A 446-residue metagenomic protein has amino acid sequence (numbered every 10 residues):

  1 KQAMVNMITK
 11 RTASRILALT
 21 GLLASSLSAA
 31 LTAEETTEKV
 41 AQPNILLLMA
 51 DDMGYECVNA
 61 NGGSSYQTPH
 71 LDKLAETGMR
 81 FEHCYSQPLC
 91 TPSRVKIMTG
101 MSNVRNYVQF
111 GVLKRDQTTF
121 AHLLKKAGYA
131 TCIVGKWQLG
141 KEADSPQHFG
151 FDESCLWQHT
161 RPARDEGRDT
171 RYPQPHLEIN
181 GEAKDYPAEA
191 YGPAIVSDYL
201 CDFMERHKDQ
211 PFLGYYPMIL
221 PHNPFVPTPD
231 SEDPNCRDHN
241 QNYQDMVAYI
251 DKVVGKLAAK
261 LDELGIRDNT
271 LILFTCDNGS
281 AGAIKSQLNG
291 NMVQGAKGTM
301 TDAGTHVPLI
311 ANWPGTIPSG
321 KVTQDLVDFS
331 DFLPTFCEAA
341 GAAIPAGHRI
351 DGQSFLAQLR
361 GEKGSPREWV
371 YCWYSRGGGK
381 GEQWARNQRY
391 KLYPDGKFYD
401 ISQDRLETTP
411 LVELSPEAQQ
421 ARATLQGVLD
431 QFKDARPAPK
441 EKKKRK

Functional and structural regions predicted by a protein language model:
K1-A13: N-terminal secretory signal peptides that target proteins for export/translocation
I8, L19-P394, I401-K446: Formylglycine-dependent sulfatase
